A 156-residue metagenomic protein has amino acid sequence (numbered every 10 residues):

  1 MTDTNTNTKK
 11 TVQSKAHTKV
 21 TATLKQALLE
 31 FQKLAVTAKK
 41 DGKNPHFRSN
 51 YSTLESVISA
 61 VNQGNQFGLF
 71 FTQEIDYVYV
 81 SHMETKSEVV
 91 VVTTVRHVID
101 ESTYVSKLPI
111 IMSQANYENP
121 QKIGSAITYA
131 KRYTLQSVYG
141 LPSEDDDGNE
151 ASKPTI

Functional and structural regions predicted by a protein language model:
T2-I156: Polyanion-binding surfaces on beta-sheet-dominated domains and ring/shell assemblies
